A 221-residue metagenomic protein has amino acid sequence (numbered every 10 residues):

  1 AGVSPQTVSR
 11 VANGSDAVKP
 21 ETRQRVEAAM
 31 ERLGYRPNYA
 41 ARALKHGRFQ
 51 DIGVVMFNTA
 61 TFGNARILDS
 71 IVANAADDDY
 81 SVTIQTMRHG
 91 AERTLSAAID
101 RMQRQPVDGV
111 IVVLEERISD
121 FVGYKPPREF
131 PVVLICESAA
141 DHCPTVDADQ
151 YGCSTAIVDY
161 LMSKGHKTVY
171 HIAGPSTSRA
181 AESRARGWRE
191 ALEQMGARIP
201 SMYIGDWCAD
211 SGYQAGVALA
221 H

Functional and structural regions predicted by a protein language model:
A1-Q50: N-terminal helix-turn-helix DNA-binding module of bacterial transcription factors
T7-R10, L44-A60, Y160, T168-P175: Short beta-strand segments enriched in small/hydrophobic residues
M30, A75, A191-L192, A220: Conserved hydrophobic residues forming the short capping helix/wall of the S-adenosyl-L-methionine
A41, S96-I99, V158, G216-A220: Short hydrophobic/charged patches on amphipathic alpha-helices used for structural packing and interfaces
Q50-D159, S163: Alpha-helical recognition/docking segments in bacterial nutrient-uptake and carbohydrate-utilization systems
V54-V55, P106-L114, T168-A173, M202-Y203 (+1 more regions): Periplasmic-binding protein-like
F57-R66, I84-R93, V146-A156, I172-E193 (+1 more regions): Hinge/beta->alpha junction and helix N-cap segments in small-molecule ligand-binding domains
